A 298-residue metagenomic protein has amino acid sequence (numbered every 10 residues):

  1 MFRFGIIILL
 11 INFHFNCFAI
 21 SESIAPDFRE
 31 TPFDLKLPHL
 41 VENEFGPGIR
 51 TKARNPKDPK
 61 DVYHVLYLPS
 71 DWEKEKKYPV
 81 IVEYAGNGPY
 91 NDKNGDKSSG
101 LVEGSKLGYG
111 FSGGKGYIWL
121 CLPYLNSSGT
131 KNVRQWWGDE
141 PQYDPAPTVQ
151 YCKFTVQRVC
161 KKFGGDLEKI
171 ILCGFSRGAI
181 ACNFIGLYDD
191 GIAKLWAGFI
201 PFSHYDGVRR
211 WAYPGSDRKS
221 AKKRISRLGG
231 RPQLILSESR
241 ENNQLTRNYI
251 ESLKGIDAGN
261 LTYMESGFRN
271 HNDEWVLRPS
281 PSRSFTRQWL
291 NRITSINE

Functional and structural regions predicted by a protein language model:
F4-F13: Sec-dependent N-terminal signal peptides
C17-V80, Y117, Y213-S216, E251 (+3 more regions): A domain-start/cap signature at the N-terminus of enzymes
S70-K76, R134-S176: Gly/Ser-rich "nucleophile elbow"/oxyanion-hole loop immediately N-terminal to the catalytic nucleophile in hydrolases
P79-G86, S203: The conserved beta1-alpha1 loop
G86-K153: Active-site machinery of serine-nucleophile hydrolases
A179-G191: Short glycine-enriched nucleophile-adjacent loop and the immediately C-terminal alpha-helix near the catalytic center
A193-R283: The feature captures the conserved acid-bearing segment of alpha/beta-hydrolase catalytic domains
S280-E298: Catalytic active-site module of serine/aspartate enzymes centered on a nucleophile-bearing elbow/loop
